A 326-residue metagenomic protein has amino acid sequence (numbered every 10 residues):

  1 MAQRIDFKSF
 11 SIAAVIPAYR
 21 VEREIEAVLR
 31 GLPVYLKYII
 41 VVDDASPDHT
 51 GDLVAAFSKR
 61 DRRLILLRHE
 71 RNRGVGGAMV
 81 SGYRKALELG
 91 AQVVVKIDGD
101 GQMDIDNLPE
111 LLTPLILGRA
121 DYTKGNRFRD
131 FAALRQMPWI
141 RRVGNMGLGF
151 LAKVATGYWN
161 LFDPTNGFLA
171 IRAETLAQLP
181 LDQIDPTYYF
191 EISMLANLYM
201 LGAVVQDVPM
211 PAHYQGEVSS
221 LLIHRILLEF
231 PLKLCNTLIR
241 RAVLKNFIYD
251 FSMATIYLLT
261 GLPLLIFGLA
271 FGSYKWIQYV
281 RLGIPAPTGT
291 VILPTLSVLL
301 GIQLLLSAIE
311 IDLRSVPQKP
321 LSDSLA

Functional and structural regions predicted by a protein language model:
M1-F7, I184-A326: Hydrophobic helical membrane-anchoring modules
M1-G31: N-proximal low-complexity "stem/linker" segments adjacent to membrane-targeting elements
S11-A13, Y38, S193: Cell-envelope/extracellular polymer assembly enzymes that use nucleotide-activated donors
A13-P17, I40, R68: Short hydrophobic beta-strand elements that form part of the catalytic alpha/beta core underpinning NDP-sugar/donor
R23-A27, D48-F57: Acidic helix N-cap motif at the loop->helix transition within catalytic regions of sugar-transfer enzymes
D43-D52, R71, G101: A conserved acidic beta->alpha catalytic loop
L67-E88, V93, I105-Y188, Y214-R225: Acceptor/aglycone-binding surface of glycosyltransferases and processive sugar-polymer synthases
